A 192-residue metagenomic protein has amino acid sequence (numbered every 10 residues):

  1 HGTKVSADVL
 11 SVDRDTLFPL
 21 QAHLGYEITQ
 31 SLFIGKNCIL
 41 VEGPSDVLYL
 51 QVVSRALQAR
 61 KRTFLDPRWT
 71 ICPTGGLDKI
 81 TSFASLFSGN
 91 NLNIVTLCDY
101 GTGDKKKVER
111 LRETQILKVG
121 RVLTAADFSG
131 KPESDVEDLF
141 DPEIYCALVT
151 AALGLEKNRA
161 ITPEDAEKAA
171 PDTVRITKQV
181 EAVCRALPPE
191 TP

Functional and structural regions predicted by a protein language model:
H1-G103: RecA-like P-loop NTPase motor core
D99-T191: Activity-critical C-terminal alpha-helical subdomain
